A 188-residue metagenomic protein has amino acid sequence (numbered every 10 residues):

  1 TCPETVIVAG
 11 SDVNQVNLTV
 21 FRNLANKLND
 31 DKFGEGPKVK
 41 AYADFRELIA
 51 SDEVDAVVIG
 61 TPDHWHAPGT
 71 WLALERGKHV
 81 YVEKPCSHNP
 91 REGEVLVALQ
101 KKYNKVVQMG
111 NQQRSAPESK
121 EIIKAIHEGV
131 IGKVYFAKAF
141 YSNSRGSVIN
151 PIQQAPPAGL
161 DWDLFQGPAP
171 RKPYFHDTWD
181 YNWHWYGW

Functional and structural regions predicted by a protein language model:
T1-H79, R91-V106: N-terminal glycine-/serine-/threonine-rich beta1-alpha1-beta2 phosphate-ribose binding loop of Rossmann-like
C2, R114-S115, K172-P173: Redox-cofactor-proximal catalytic regions of oxidoreductases
A9-S11, V58, Y135-K138, Q166: Residues embedded in well-ordered beta-strands within globular domains across many folds
V16, V54, D63, C86 (+2 more regions): Flexible, active-site-proximal loop/turn residues at the rims of small-molecule/cofactor binding pockets and catalytic
L18-V20, S51, R145-V148, P173-F175: Short, solvent-exposed loop/turn elements at domain surfaces
L28, G93, L99, S119 (+3 more regions): Active-site-proximal cap/loop segments of hydrolase catalytic domains
H79-Y81, C86-L164: A contiguous active-site-proximal alpha/beta segment in oxidoreductase catalytic domains
A158-W188: Glycine-rich, aromatic-lined ligand/substrate-binding cores of catalytic and carbohydrate-binding domains
